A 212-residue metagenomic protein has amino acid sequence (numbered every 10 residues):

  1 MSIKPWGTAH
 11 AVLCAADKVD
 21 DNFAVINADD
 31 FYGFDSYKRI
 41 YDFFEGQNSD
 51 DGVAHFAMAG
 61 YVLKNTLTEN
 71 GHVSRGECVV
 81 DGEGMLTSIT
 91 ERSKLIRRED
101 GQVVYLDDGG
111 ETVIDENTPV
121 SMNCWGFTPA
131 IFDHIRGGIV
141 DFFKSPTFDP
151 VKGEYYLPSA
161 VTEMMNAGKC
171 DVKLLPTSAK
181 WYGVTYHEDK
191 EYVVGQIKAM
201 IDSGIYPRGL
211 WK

Functional and structural regions predicted by a protein language model:
M1-V25, Y32-Y37, G46: Conserved N-terminal catalytic core of the sugar/cofactor nucleotidyltransferase
L13-A16, N65-G71, T162: Short linear motifs in intrinsically disordered
A15, D29, V62, T128 (+1 more regions): Residue-level signal for inorganic ion chemistry
D17, D42, N166: Short, well-ordered alpha-helices that flank and scaffold nucleotide-derived cofactor binding pockets
V19-D21, A28, D51-F56, S74-R75 (+1 more regions): Short coil/turn connectors at secondary-structure junctions
V25, M58-A59, L174: Structural beta-sheet core signal
F34-M122: Conserved core of the sugar-phosphate nucleotidyltransferase
G82, I89, I96-K212: Conserved alpha/beta core of the MobA/IspD/sugar-nucleotide pyrophosphorylase nucleotidyltransferase superfamily
